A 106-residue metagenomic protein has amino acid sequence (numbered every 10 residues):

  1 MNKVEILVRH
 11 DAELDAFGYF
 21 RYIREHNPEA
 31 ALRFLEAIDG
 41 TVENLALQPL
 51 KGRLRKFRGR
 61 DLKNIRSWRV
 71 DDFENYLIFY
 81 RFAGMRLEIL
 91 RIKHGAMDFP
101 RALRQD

Functional and structural regions predicted by a protein language model:
M1-I65, P100, R104-Q105: Basic, Lys/Arg-enriched alpha-helical interface segments
V70-D106: Enriched for short, Lys/Arg-rich terminal
